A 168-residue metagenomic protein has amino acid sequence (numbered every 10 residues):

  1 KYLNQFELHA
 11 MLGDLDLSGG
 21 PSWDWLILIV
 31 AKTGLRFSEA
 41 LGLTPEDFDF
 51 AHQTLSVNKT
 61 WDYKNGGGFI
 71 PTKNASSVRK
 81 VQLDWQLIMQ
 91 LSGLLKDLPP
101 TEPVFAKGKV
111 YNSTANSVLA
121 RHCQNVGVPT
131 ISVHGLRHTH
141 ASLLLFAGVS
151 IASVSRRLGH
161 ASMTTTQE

Functional and structural regions predicted by a protein language model:
K1-L43, A51, D97, R137: Basic, Lys/Arg- and aromatic-enriched nucleic-acid-binding interface segment
Y2, L28, K32-E39, R121 (+2 more regions): C-terminal catalytic core of tyrosine-transesterase DNA break-rejoin enzymes
Y2-L8, T60, D84-P129: Active-site/catalytic core of tyrosine-dependent DNA strand-transfer enzymes
Q5, G42-G93: Conserved tyrosine-mediated DNA breakage-rejoining catalytic core shared by Y-recombinases
L15-S18, G68-V78, V104-V110, G127-G135: Short, contiguous acidic/charged loop-to-helix segments that flank catalytic cores in large enzymes
S22-D24, G108-N112, P129-G148: Short basic/aromatic active-site micro-motif
W23, A51, S77, P99 (+3 more regions): Exposed loop/turn and edge beta-strand positions of beta-sandwich/beta-sheet ligand-binding modules
H52-V57, A106, S132, L143 (+1 more regions): Short functional hotspots where side chains directly engage DNA or cofactors
